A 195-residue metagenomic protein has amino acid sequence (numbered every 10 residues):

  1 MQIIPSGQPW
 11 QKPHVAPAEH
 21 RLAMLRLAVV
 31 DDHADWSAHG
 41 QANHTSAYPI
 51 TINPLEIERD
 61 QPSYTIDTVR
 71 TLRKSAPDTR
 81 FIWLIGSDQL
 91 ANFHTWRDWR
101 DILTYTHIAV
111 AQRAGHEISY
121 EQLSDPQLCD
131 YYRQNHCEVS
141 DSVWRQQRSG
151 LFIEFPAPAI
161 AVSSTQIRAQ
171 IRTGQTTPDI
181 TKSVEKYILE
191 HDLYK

Functional and structural regions predicted by a protein language model:
M1-K195: Nucleotidyltransferase catalytic core that binds NTPs
